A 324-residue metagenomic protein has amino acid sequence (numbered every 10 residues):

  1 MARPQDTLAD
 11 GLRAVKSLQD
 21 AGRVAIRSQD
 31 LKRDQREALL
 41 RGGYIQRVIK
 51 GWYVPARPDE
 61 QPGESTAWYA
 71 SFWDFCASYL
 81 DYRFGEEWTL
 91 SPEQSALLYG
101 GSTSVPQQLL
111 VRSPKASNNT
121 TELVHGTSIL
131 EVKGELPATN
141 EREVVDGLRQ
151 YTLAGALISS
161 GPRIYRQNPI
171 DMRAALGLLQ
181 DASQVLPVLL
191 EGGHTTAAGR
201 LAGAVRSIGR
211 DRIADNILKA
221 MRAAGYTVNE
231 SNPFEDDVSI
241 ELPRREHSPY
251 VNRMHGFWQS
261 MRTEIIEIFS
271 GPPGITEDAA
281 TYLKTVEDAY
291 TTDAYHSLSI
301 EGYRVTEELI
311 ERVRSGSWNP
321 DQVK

Functional and structural regions predicted by a protein language model:
M1-Q5, P137-E264, I275-K284, V323-K324: Hydrophobic alpha-helical interaction segments
A2-E87, G126, A197: Short beta-edge/loop segments at beta->alpha junctions of small alpha/beta modules that act as binding/recognition
R36, I49-K50, G85-N119: Short helix-loop-helix/strand-helix junction enriched in hydrophobic and basic residues
K50, Q107-V111, P169-A174, I217 (+2 more regions): Short coil/turn segments at secondary-structure boundaries
E93-L98, T152-R163, R200-G203, D288-I300: Short, hydrophobic/amphipathic alpha-helical patches that form generic packing surfaces within helical domains
Y99, T103, K115-T139, L179: Surface-facing alpha-helical segments and adjacent helix-coil boundary elements at the starts of domains
G100, P162-R166, G209, I266 (+5 more regions): Hydrophobic/aromatic-lined pockets within catalytic cores
G225-E235, P272-P273, A279-K284, D288-T291 (+1 more regions): Active-site core of Fic-domain adenylyltransferases
